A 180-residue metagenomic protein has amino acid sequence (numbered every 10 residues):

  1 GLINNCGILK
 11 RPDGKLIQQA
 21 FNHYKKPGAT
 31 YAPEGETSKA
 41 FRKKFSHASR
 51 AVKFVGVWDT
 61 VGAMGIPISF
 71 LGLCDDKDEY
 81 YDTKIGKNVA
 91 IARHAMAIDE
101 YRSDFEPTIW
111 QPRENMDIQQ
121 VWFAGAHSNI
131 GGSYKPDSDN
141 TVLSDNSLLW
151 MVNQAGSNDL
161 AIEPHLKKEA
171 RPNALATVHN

Functional and structural regions predicted by a protein language model:
G1-N180: Active-site- or binding-pocket-proximal scaffold segments within functional domains
